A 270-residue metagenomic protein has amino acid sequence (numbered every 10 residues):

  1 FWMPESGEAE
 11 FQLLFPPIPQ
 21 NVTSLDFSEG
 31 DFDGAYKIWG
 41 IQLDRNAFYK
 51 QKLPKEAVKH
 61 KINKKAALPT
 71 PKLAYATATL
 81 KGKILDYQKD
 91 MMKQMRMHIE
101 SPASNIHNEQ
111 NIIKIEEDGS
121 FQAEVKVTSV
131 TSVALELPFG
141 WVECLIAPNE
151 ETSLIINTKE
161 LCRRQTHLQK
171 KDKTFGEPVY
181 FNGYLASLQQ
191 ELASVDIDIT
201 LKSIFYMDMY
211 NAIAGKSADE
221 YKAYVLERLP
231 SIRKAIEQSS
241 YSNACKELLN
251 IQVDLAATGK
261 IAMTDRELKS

Functional and structural regions predicted by a protein language model:
W2-T23: Short, solvent-exposed, Trp/other aromatic-anchored flexible loops in extracytoplasmic proteins
E10, I38, D118, W141 (+1 more regions): Extracellular structured ligand-interaction cores
F11, L25, L80, V133 (+1 more regions): Residue-level detector of short, conserved catalytic/binding motifs and their immediate flanks
L14-I18, L85, K126, A256: Solvent-exposed residues in well-ordered beta-strands and their adjoining turns, especially edge/terminal strands
I18-D33, V133-P138: Short, surface-exposed ligand- or partner-binding patches at beta-edge/loop junctions that are enriched in aromatics
D26-K52: Surface-exposed edge beta-strands and adjoining flexible/disordered loops or tails in beta-rich
Q42-N243: A non-transmembrane, solvent-exposed segment enriched in polar/low-complexity residues
Y241, C245-S270: Extended amphipathic alpha-helical segments with heptad-repeat/coiled-coil character used for oligomerization, fusion
